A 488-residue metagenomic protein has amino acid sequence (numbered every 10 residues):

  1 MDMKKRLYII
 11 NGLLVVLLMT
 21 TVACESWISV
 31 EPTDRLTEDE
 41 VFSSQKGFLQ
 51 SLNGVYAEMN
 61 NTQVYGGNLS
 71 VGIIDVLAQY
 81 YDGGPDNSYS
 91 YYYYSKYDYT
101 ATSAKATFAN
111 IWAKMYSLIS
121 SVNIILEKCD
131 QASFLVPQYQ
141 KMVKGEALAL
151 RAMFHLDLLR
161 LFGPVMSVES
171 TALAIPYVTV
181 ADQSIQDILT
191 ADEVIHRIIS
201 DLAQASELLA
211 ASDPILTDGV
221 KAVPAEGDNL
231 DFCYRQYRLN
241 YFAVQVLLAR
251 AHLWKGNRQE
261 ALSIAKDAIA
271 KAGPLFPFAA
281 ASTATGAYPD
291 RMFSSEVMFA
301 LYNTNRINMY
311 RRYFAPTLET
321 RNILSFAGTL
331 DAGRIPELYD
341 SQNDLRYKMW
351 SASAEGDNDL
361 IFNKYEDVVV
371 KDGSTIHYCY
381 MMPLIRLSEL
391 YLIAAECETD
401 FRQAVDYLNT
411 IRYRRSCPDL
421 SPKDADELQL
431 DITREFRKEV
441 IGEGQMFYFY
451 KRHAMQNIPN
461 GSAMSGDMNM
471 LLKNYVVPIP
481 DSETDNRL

Functional and structural regions predicted by a protein language model:
C24-I74, I458-L488: Membrane-proximal, proline-rich intrinsically disordered regions
D39, G66-G83, P164-T171, I175 (+2 more regions): Short, surface-exposed recognition loops and adjoining beta-strand edges that mediate ligand/DNA contacts, enriched
L49, Y89-F162, S184-D192, L209 (+4 more regions): Conserved, well-structured interaction surfaces
L52, I119-V122, I195, L202 (+3 more regions): Inward-facing hydrophobic residues that define packing positions of alpha-helical scaffold repeats
L158, K255, T399-F401: Structural motif corresponding to the intra-repeat A-B loop/turn of tetratricopeptide repeats
Y237-L239, G256, L262-P383, G444 (+2 more regions): Hydrophobic-face positions in mid-chain alpha helices that act as interaction patches
I361, H377, E398, K423-L488: Long, intrinsically disordered, low-complexity segments
